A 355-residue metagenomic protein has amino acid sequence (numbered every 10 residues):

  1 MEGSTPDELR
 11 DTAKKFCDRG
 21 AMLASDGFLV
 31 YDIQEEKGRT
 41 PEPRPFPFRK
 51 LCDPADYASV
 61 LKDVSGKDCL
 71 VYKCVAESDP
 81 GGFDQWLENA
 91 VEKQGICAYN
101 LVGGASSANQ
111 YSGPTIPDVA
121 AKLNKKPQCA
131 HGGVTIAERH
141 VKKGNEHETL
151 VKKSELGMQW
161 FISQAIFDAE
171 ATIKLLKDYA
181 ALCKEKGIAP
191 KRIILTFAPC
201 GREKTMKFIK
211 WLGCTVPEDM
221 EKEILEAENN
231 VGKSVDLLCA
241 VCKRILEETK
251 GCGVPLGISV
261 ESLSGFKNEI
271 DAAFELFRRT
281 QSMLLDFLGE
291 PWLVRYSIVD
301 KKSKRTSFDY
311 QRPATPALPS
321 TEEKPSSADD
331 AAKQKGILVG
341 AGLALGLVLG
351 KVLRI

Functional and structural regions predicted by a protein language model:
M1-G144, E228-N229, G265-N268, F277: Active-site beta->alpha loop and helix N-cap motifs at the rims of alpha/beta catalytic domains
L70-K73, W160-A165, S259: Short catalytic-loop micro-motif centered on adjacent basic/acidic residues
E138, T196-K204, S262-K267: Glycine-rich beta-alpha junction loops
K153, G157, L195: Conserved, mostly hydrophobic/aromatic
T172-L176, N268-T306: C-terminal helical cap(s) of enzyme catalytic domains, especially alpha/beta-barrels
I188-L256, T280-M283: Catalytic-face loop-and-helix region of soluble metabolic enzyme cores
K333-L353: Hydrophobic alpha-helical topogenic segments used for membrane insertion/localization
